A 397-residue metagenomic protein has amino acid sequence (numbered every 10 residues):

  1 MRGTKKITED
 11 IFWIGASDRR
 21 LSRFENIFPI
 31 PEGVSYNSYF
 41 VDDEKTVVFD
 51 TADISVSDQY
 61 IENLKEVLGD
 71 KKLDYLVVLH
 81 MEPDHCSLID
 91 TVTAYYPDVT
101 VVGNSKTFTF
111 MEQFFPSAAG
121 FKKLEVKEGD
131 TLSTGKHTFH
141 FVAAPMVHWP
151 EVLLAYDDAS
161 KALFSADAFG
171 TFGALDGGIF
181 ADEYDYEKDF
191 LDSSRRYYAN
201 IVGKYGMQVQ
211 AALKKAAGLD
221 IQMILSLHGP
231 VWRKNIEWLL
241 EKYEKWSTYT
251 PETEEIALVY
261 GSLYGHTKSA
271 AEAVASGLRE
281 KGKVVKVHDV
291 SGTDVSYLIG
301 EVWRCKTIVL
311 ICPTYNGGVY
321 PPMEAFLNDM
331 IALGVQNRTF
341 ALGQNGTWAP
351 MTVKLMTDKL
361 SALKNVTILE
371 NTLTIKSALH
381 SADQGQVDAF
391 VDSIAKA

Functional and structural regions predicted by a protein language model:
T4-L64, L154-D157, K161-S165, T267: Conserved beta-strand hairpin/beta-sheet module of binuclear metal-dependent hydrolase folds, prominently
K5-E9, G103-V152, Q208-A211: Metallo-beta-lactamase
E44, S55-V102: Active-site metal-binding motif and surrounding structural segment of the metallo-beta-lactamase
K45-V47, Y75, H137, K161-F164 (+3 more regions): Structural motif
F49-T51, L73-M81, V101-N104, L163-D167 (+1 more regions): Active-site neighborhood of phospho(di)ester-bond hydrolases with catalytic His/Asp-centered motifs
L88, D294-L298: Short acidic active-site motifs
H148-V152, A168-G203, S247-P251: Active-site-proximal loop/helix segment associated with metal-binding centers of metalloenzymes
L175, Y186-I224, H228-V231, A273-H288 (+1 more regions): FMN-binding flavodoxin-like domain, especially the glycine-rich phosphate-binding loop
